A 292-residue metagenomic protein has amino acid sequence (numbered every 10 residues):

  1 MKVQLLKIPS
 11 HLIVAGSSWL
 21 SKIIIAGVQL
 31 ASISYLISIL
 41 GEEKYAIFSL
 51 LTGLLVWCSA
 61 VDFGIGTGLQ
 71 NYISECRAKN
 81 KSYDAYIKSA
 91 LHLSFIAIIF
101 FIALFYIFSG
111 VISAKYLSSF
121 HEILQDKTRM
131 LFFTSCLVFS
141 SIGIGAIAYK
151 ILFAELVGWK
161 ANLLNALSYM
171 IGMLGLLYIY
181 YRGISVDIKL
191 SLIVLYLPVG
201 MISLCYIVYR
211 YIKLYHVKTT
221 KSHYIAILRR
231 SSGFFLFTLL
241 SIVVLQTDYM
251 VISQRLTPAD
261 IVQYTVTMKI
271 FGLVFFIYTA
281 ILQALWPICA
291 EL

Functional and structural regions predicted by a protein language model:
M1-H11, D126, S185-I193, L204-L245: Interhelical loop/hinge segments that connect adjacent transmembrane helices in multipass membrane
P9-N71, I98, I102-Y106, V138 (+4 more regions): Signature of the first transmembrane helix
H11-L12, F139-L164: Membrane-interface junctions at transmembrane-helix termini in multi-pass inner-membrane proteins
L12, S49, K81-I96, T128 (+2 more regions): Interfacial transmembrane-helix starts/ends
F63-A78, A154, F271-L292: Helix-loop junctions and terminal segments of transmembrane helices in multi-pass membrane transport/translocation
F100-I123: Short membrane-interface helical motifs at transmembrane helix boundaries in multi-pass membrane transporters
S119-G145, L192-L197, M201: Alpha-helical transmembrane segments of multi-pass membrane proteins
N162-I212, M268: Hydrophobic alpha-helical transmembrane segments
